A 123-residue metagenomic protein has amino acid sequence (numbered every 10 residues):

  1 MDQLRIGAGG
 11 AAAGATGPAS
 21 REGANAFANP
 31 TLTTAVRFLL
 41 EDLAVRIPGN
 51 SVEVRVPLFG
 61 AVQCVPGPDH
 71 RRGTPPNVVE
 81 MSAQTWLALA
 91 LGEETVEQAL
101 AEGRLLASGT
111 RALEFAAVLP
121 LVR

Functional and structural regions predicted by a protein language model:
M1-R123: Feature captures hydrophobic
